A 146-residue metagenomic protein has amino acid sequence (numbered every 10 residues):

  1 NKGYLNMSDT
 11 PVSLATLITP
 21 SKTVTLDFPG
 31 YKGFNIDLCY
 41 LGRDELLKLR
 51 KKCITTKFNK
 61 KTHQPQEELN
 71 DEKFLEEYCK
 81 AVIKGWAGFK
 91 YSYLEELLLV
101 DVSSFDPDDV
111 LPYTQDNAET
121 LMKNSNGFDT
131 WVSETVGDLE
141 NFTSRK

Functional and structural regions predicted by a protein language model:
N1-N6, F28, K32-K146: Short, surface-exposed, charged amphipathic helix/loop patches that serve as local interaction elements
N1-P20: Short, intrinsically disordered N-terminal pre-domain segments
K22-L26: Generic detection of short hydrophobic beta-strand segments and adjacent strand-loop junctions
